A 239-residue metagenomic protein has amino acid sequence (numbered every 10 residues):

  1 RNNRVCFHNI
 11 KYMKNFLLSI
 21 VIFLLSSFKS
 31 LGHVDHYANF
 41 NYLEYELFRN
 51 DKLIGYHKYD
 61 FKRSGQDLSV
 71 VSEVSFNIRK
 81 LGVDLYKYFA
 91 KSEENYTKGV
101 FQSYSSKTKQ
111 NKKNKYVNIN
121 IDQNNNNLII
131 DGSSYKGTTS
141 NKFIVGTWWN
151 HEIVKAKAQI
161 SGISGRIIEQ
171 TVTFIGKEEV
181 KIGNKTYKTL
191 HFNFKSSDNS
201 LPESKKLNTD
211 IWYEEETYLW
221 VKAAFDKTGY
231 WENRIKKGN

Functional and structural regions predicted by a protein language model:
N9-L17: Bacterial N-terminal signal peptides that target proteins for export
F16-L25: Sec-dependent N-terminal signal peptides
S19, S30-L31: Cleavable N-terminal signal peptides
L31-Q123, E152-N239: Acidic, serine/threonine-rich low-complexity disordered tracts
L128-F143: Acidic/charged, solvent-exposed loop-and-adjacent secondary-structure segments enriched in E/D, K/R, S/T, and G/P
S140-V154: Beta-strand/loop-rich accessory regions of lumenal/periplasmic or secreted enzymes, predominantly carbohydrate-active
